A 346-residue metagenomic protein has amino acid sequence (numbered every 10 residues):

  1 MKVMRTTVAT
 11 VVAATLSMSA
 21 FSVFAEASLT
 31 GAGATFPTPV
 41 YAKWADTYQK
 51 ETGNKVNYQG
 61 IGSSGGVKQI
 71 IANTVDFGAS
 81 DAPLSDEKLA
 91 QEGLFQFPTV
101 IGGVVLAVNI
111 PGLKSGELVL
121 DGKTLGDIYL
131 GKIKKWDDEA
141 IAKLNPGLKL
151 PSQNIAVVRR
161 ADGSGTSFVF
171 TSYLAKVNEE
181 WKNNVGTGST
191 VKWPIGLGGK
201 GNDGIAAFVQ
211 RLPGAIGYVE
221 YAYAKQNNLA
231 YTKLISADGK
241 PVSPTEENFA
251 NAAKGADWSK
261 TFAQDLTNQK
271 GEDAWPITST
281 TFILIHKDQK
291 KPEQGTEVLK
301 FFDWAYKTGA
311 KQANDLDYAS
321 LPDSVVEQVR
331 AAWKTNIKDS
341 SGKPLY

Functional and structural regions predicted by a protein language model:
M1-T10: Bacterial N-terminal signal peptides that target proteins for export
S17-A20: N-terminal signal peptide c-region/cleavage motif recognized by signal peptidases
A25-Y346: Flexible loop/hinge segments at secondary-structure junctions
